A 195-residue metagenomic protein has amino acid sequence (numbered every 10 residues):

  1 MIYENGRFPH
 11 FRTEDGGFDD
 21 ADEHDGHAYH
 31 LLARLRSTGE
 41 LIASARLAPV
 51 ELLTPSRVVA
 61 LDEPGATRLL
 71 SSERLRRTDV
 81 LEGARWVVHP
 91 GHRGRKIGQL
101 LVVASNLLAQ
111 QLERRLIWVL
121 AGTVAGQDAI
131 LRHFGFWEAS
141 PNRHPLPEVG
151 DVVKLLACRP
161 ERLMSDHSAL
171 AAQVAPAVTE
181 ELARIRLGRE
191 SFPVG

Functional and structural regions predicted by a protein language model:
M1-F11, D19-D25, S37, W86-G91 (+1 more regions): Terminal substrate-recognition subdomain of acyl/acetyltransferases
T13-G17, H27, V58-S71, S140: Short acidic (Asp/Glu) patches
A21-L32, E51-S56: A short helix-loop-beta-strand connector motif used in the catalytic cores of GNAT acetyltransferases and, in some
H27-Y29, A43, V152: Residues that flank catalytic or metal-binding motifs in active/ligand-binding sites
R34-E40: A glycine-centered beta-loop-beta connector
E40-G91: Conserved acyl-donor/pantetheine-binding loop and adjacent beta-alpha core of acyl/acetyltransferases and related
R93-L107: Conserved acetyl-CoA-binding loop-helix of GNAT-fold acetyltransferases
